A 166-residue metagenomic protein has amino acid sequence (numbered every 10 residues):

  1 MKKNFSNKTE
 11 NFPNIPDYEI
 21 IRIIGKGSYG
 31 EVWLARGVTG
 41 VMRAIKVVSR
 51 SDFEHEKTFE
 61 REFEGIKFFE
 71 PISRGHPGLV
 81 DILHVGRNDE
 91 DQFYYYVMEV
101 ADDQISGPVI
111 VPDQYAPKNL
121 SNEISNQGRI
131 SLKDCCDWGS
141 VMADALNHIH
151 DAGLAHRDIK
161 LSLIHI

Functional and structural regions predicted by a protein language model:
E31: Conserved N-lobe ATP-binding subsite of Hanks-type protein kinase domains, especially the beta3 VAIK lysine
K46-S51: Conserved beta3-strand ATP-binding lysine motif
D52-S73: AlphaC helix of the eukaryotic protein kinase fold
D81-Y94, D102-D103: Short beta-strand micro-motifs within the conserved protein kinase catalytic domain, predominantly in the N-lobe
S106-I130: AlphaC helix of the protein kinase catalytic domain
W138-G139: Activation segment signature within eukaryotic-like protein kinase domains
M142-L154: Protein kinase catalytic-loop region centered on the HRD/HxD motif
I164-I166: Conserved small/polar residues in nucleotide/adenosyl-binding loops
